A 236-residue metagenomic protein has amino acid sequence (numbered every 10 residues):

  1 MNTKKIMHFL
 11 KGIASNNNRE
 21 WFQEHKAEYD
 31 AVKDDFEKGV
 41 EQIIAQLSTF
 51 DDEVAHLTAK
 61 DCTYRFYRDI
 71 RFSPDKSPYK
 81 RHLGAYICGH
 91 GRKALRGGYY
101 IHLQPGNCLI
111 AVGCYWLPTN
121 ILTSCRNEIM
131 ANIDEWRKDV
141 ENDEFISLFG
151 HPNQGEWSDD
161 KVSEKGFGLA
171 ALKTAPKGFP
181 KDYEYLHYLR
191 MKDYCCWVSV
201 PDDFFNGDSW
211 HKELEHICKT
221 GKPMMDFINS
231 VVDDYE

Functional and structural regions predicted by a protein language model:
M1-M7, H187-R190: Acidic, low-complexity proline/glycine-rich segments
K5, S15-F50, H216-Y235: Contiguous, amphipathic alpha-helical segments that mediate oligomerization or scaffolding in large protein assemblies
V40, I44-G91: Extended, charge-rich alpha-helical segments
R71-I133: Aromatic- and glycine-enriched beta-alpha-beta binding-site module
P105-L172: Compact, glycine/acidic-enriched structural inserts
V162-M191, C196-V200: Acidic/His-leaning functional-site neighborhoods
D182-E184, V198-E236: Extended, charged low-complexity segments that frequently continue into or abut oligomerization scaffolds
